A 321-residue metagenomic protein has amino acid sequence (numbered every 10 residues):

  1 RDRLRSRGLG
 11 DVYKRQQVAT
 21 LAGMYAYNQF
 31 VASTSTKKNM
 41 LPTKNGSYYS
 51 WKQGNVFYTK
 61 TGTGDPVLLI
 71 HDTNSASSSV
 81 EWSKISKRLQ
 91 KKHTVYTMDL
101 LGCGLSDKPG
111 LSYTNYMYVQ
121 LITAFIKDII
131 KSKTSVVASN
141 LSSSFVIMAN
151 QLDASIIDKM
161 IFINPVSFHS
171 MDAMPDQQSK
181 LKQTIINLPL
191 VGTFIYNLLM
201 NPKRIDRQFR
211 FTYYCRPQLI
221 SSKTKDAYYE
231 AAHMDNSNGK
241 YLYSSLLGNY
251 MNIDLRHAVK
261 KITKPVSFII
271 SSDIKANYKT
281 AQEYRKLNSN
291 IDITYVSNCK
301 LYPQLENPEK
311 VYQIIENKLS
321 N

Functional and structural regions predicted by a protein language model:
R1-Y13: Single conserved hydrophobic/aromatic residue that forms the stacking wall/gate of nucleotide- or nucleobase-binding
W51-T61: A short loop-to-beta-strand scaffold at the N-terminal edge of the catalytic core in hydrolase folds
K60-L105: Conserved HGGG/HGGXW glycine-rich cap/lid loop of the alpha/beta-hydrolase fold
T97-V137, Q313: Active-site loop/oxyanion-hole signature of alpha/beta-hydrolase fold enzymes
S132-P175: Conserved hydrolase catalytic core segment
L198-A258: Conserved alpha/beta-hydrolase catalytic His-Asp/Glu region
T263-C299: Conserved loop-alpha-helix segment in the C-terminal half of the alpha/beta-hydrolase fold that carries the catalytic
C299-Y312: Catalytic histidine-centered segment of alpha/beta-hydrolase-like enzymes
